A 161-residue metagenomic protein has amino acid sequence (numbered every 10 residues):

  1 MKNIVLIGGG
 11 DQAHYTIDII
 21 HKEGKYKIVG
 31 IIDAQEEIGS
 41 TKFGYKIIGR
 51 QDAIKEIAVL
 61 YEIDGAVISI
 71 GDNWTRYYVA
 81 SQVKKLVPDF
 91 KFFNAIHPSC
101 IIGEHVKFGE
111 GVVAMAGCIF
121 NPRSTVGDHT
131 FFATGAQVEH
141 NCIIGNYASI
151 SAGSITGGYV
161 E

Functional and structural regions predicted by a protein language model:
M1-Y45, Q51, E56-A58, F90: Hydrophobic, well-ordered beta-alpha structural blocks that scaffold small-molecule cofactor pockets
G8, A66, F92, E139-H140: Generic structural signal for conserved hydrophobic packing positions in ordered secondary structure
D11-Q12, W74-T75, K107: Short alpha-helical
I17-I19, Y78-Q82, V126: Short amphipathic alpha-helical segments
K22-E23, V83-K85, T130-F132, A148: Glycine-rich, phosphate-binding/catalytic loops in enzymes
V29, D64, E110: Conserved acidic residues
E36-I101: Phosphate-bearing ligand-interacting subdomains that bind or position ATP/ADP/UDP/GDP/NAD(P) or nucleotide-linked
N94-E161: Structural signal for interior beta-strand "rungs" in well-ordered beta-sheet cores of soluble enzyme domains
